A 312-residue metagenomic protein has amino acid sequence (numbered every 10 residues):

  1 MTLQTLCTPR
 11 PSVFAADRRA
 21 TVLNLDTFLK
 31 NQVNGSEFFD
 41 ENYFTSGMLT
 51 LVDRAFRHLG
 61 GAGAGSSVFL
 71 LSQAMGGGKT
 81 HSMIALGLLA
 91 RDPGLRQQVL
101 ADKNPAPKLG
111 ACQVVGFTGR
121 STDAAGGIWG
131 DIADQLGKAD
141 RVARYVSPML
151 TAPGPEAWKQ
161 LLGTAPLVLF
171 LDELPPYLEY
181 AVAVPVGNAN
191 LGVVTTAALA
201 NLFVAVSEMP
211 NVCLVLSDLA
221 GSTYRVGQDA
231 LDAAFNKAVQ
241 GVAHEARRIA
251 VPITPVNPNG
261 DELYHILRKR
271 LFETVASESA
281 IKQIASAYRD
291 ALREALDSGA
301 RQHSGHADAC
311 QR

Functional and structural regions predicted by a protein language model:
M1-A74, A233-P255, K269-V275: Walker A/P-loop-proximal flanking segment of P-loop NTPase domains
N31-F38, A111-L150, P175-G187, R225: Conserved P-loop NTPase mechanochemical-coupling segment
A62, P93-Q97, A139, G163-T164 (+3 more regions): Secondary-structure transition/capping motifs at alpha-helix termini and the adjoining loop/turn into the next element
G65-S67, G87-T118, R141-P153, N188-A197: Flexible phosphate/Mg2+-sensing switch loops adjacent to catalytic phosphate-binding sites
K79: Conserved lysine of the Walker
S82, L86: Hydrophobic positions on the alpha1 helix immediately C-terminal to the Walker A/P-loop
P105-D123, N201-R312: Conserved P-loop NTPase catalytic core
R141-P175, A181-V182, V193-A205, M209: Mid-core helix/loop region of P-loop NTP-binding domains shared across ATPases and GTPases
